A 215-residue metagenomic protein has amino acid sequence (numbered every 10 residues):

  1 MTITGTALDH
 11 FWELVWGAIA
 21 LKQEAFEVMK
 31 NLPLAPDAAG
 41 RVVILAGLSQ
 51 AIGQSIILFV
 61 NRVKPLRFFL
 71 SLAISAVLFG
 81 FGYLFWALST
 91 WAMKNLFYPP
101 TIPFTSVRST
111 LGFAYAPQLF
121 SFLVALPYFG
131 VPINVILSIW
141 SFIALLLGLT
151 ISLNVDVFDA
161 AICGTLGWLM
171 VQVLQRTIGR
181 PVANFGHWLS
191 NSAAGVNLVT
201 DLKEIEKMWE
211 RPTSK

Functional and structural regions predicted by a protein language model:
T2-P99: Selected alpha-helical membrane-embedding segments in polytopic membrane proteins
L34, F59, L166-W168, A183: Generic secondary-structure boundary signal with a strong preference for alpha-helix termini
R41-V42, L48, I52-I56, L119 (+3 more regions): Alpha-helix boundary/capping detector
I57-P65, S89, M93-T101, Y128 (+5 more regions): Membrane-interfacial segments
I74-F79, N134-V135, V196-N197: Alpha-helical transmembrane segments of polytopic membrane proteins
G82, W86, V171-I178, V182: Alpha-helical transmembrane segments
T90-T177: Hydrophobic alpha-helical transmembrane segments and adjacent short intramembrane/lumenal linkers of inner/organellar
L166, V182-K215: Short, highly charged, low-complexity non-transmembrane loops/tails of multi-pass membrane proteins
